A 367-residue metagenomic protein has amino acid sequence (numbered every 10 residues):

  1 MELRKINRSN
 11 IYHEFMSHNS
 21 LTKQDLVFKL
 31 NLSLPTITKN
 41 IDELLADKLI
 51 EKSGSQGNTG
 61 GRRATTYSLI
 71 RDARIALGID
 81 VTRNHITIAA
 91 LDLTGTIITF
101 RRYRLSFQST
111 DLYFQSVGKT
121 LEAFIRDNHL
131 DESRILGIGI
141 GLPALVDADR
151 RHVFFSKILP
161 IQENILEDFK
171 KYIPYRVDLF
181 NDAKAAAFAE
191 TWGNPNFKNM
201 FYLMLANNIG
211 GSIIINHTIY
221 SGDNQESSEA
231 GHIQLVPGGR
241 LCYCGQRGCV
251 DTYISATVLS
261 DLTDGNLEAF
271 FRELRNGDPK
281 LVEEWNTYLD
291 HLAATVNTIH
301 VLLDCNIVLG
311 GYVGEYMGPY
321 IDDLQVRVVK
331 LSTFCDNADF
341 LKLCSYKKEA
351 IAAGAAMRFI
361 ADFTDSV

Functional and structural regions predicted by a protein language model:
M1, K5, H13-M16, D178-G193 (+2 more regions): Glycine-rich phosphate-binding/hydrolytic loop that grips phosphoryl groups
M1-R63, Y67, D365-V367: Nucleotide/phosphate-binding catalytic cleft detector across ATP-hydrolyzing and phosphate-transferring enzymes
L34, V236, L309: Acidic-enriched catalytic cores of C-N bond-cleaving enzymes acting on peptides and small amides
G61-F100, Y202-I215: Gly/Thr-rich phosphate-binding beta-strand-loop-beta motif of the actin/hexokinase/Hsp70
L91, V146-D147, I213, L235: Hydrophobic alpha-helical segments, especially N-terminal targeting/anchoring helices
I97, R101-N199, G318-L331: Glycine-rich phosphate-binding loop and adjoining helix at the ATP-binding site of ATP-dependent phosphoryl-transfer
F100-R102, K170-P279: Glycine/GP-enriched mid-protein hinge/lid loop-to-helix segment characteristic of carbohydrate kinases
L112-H129, T252-Y253, S260-G318, L343-I351: Adenine-nucleotide phosphate-binding core of ATP-dependent small-molecule kinases
